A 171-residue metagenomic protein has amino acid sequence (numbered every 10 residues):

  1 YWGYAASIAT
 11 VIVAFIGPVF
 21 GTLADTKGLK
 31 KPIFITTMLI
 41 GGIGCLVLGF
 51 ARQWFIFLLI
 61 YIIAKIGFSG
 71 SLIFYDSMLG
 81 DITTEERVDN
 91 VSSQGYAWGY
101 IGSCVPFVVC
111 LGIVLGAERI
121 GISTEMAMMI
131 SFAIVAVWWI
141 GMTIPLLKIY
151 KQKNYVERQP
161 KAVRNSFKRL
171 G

Functional and structural regions predicted by a protein language model:
W2-T22: Central cavity-lining transmembrane alpha-helices of secondary-active solute carriers, predominantly the Major
A14, I35-Q53: C-terminal ends and interior cores of transmembrane alpha-helices in multi-pass membrane transporters/permeases
A24-M38: Cytoplasmic membrane-interface "Motif A"-like loop-to-helix N-cap segments of 12-TM Major Facilitator Superfamily
G44, W54-S71: Hydrophobic core of transmembrane alpha-helices in multi-pass small-molecule transporters, especially MFS/SLC-type
G70-T84: Intracellular juxtamembrane helix-capping segments at the cytosolic ends of symmetry-related transmembrane helices
N90-V114: Glycine-rich segments within core transmembrane alpha-helices of 12-TM secondary carriers
P106-R119, A136-Y155: C-terminal membrane-cytosol helix-exit motif in multi-pass small-molecule transporters
K151-G171: Juxtamembrane intracellular "pre-TM" segments in multi-pass secondary transporters
